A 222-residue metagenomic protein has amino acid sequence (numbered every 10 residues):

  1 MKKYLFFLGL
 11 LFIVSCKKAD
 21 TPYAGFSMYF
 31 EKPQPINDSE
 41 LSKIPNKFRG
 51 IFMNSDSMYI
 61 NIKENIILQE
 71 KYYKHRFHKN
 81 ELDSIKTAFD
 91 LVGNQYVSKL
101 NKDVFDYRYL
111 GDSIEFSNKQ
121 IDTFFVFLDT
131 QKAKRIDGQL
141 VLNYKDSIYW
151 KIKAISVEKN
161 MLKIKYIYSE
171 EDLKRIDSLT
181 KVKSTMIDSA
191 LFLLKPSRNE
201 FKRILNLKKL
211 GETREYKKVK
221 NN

Functional and structural regions predicted by a protein language model:
M1-Y4: Positively charged n-region of N-terminal signal peptides that target proteins for export
F12-S15: C-terminal motif of bacterial Sec signal peptides marking the signal peptidase cleavage site
K17-P45, I66, E70-H78, D83 (+1 more regions): Calycin-type beta-barrel ligand-binding domains and close structural analogs
K47-Y59: Tryptophan-anchored aromatic micro-motifs
N61-N65: Short beta-strand-centered aromatic/proline hotspots
